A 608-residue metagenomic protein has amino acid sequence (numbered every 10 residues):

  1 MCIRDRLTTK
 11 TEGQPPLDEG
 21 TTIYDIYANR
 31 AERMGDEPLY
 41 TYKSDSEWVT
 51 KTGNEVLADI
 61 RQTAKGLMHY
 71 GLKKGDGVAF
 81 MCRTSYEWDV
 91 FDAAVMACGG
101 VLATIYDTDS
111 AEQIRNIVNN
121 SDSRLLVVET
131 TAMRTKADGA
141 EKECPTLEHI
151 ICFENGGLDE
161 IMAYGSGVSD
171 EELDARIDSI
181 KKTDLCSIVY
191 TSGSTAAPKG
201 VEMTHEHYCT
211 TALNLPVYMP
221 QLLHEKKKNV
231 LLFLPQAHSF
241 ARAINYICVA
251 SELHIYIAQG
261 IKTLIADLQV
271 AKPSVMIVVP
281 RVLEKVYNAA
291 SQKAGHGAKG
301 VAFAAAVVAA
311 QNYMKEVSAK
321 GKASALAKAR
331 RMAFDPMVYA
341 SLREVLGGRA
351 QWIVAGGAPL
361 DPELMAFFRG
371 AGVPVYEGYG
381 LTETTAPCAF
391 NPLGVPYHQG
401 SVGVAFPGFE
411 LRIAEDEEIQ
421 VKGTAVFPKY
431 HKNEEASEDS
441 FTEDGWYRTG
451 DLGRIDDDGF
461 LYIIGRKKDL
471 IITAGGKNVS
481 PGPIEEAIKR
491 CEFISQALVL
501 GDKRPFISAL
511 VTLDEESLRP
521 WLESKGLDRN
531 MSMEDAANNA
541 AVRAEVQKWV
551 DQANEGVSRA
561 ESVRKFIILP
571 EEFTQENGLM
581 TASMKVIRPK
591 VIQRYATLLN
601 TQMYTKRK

Functional and structural regions predicted by a protein language model:
G35-P38, C152, S166-Y190, A197 (+1 more regions): Conserved pre-ATP/AMP-binding loop-to-beta segment of ANL
L39-A93, S110-R115, M162-S166, H205-E206 (+1 more regions): Conserved AMP-binding/adenylate-forming core of the ANL superfamily
T50-N54, C186-A212: Conserved AMP-binding A3 loop
Y70, A93, A97-A163, E545: Structural core segment of the AMP-binding/adenylate-forming
A132-K182, A290-S341: ANL superfamily adenylate-forming
C209-L232, Q236-Y339, R349: Conserved AMP-binding/adenylation subdomain of ANL enzymes
P396-Q399, V426-G450, E485, K525-A537: Conserved ANL (AMP-binding/adenylate-forming) active-site segment centered on the GW(Y/F)…HTG consensus within
A405-G408, R412-T473, R490: Conserved ATP-binding/catalytic segment of the ANL
